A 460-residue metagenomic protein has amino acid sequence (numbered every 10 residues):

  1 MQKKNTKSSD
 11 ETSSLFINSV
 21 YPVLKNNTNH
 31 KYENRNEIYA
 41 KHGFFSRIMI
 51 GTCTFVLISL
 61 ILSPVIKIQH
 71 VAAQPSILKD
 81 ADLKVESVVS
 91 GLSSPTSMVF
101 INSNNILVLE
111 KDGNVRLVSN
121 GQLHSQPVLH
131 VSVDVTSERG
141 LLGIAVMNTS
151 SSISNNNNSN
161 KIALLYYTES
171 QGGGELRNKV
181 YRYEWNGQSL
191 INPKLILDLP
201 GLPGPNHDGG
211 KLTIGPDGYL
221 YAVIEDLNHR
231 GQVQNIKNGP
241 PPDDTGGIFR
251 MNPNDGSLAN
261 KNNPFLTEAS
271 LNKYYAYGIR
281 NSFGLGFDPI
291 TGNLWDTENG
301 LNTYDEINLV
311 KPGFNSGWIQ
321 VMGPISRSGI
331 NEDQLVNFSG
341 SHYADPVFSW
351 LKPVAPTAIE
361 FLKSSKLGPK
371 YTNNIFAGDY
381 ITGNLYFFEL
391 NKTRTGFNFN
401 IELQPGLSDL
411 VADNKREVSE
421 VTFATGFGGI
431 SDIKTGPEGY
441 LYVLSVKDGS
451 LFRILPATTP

Functional and structural regions predicted by a protein language model:
M1-F45: N-terminal secretory signal peptides that target proteins for export/translocation
R47-V65: Sec-dependent N-terminal signal peptides of Gram-positive bacterial secreted proteins and lipoproteins
L62-P75: Sec-dependent signal peptide cleavage junction
Q74-G231, G284-F287, G292-G300, K352-G396 (+1 more regions): Acidic, Gly/Ser/Thr-rich repeat motifs that build Ca2+-stabilized beta-propeller blades
R139-L141, T149, I153-S159, D226-E420 (+2 more regions): Beta-propeller domain segments
V421-G426: Short, Gly/Ser/Thr-enriched beta-strand-loop segments that form substrate-interacting elements of hydrolase/peptidase
